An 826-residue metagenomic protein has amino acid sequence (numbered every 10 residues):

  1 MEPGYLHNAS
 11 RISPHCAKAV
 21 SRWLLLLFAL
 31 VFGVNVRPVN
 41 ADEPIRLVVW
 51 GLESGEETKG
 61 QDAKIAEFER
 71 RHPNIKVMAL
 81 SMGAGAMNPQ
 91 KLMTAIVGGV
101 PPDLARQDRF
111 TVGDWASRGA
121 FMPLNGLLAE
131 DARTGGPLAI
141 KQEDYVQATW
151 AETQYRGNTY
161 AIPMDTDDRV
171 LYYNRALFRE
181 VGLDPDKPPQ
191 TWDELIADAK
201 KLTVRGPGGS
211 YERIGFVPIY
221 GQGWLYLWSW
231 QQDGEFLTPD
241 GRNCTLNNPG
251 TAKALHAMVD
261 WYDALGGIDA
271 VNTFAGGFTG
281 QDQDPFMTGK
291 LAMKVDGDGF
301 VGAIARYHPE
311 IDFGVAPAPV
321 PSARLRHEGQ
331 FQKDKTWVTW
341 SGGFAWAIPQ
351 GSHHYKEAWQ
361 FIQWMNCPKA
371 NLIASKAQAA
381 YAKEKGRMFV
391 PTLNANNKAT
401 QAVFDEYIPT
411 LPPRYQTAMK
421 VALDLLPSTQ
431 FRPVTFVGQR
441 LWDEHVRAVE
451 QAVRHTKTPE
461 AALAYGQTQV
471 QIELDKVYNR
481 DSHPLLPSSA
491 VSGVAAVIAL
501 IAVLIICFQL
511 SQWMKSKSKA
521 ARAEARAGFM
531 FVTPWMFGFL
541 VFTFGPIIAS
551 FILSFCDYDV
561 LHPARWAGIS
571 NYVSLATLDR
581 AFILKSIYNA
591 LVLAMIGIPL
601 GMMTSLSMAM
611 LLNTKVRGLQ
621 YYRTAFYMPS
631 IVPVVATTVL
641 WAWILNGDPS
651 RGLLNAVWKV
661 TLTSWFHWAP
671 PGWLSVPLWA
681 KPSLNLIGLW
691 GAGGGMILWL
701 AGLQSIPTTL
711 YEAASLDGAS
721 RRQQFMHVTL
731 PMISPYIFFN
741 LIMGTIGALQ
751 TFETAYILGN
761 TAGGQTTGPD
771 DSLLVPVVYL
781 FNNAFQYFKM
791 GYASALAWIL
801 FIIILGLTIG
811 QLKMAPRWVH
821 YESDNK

Functional and structural regions predicted by a protein language model:
Y5, A9-V20, S482-L485, I501-F531 (+2 more regions): Transmembrane alpha-helical segments of polytopic membrane transport and secretion proteins
P44-V48, E53-V112, G280: Early extracytoplasmic/lumenal segment of secretory-pathway proteins
R109-V170, I196, G314-A316, R324-F331: Hinge/lid segment of periplasmic solute-binding proteins
A129, F300-E310, P321-D443: C-terminal lobe and pocket-closing loops of periplasmic/extracytoplasmic Venus-flytrap solute-binding proteins
A148, A527-K826: A structural signal for multi-pass alpha-helical bundles of membrane permease subunits that mediate small-molecule
A151-M164, R169, D193-C244, H256 (+1 more regions): Extracytoplasmic/periplasmic solute-binding protein
I196-K200, D240-G276, Y307, A318-A323: Glycine-centered hinge/linker elements that transmit conformational signals in sensory and ligand-binding systems
Q416-V503: Conserved C-terminal helix/tail region of periplasmic/extracytoplasmic solute-binding proteins
